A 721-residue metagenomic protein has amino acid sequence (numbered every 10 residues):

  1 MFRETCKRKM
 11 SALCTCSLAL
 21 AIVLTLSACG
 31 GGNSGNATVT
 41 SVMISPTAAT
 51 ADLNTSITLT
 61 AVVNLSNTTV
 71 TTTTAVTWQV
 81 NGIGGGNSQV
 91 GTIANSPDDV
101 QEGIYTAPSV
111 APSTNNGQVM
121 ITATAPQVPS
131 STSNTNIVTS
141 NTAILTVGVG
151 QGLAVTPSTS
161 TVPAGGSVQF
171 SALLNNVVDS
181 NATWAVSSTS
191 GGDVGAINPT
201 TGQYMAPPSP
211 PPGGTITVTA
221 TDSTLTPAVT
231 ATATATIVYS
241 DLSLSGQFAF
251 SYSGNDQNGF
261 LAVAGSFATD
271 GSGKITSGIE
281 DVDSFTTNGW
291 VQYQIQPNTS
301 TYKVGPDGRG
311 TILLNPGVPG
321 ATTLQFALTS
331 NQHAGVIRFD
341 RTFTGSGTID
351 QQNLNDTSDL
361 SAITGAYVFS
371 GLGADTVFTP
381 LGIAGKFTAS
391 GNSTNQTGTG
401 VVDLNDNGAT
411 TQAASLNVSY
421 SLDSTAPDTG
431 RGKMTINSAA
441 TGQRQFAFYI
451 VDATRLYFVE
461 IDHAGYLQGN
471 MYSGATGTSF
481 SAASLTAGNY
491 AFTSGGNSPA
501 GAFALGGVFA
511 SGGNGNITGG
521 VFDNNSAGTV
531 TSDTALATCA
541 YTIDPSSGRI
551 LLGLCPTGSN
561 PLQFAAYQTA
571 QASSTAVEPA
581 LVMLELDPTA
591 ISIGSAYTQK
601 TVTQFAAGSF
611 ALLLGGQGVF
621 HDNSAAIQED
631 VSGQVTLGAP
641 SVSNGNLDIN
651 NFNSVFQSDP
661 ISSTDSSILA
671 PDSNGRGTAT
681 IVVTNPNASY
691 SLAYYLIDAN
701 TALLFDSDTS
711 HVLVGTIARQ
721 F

Functional and structural regions predicted by a protein language model:
F2, I22-A48, V128-G152, T230-S243 (+1 more regions): Bacterial Sec-dependent N-terminal signal peptides
F2-S17: Bacterial N-terminal signal peptides that target proteins for export
A49-T55, S160-G166: Short, solvent-exposed loop/linker segments at the N-terminal edge of repeated beta-sheet extracellular domains
T55-T69, I121, G166-N176, V218: Beta-strand-rich structural segments
N64, V70-G86, N134-L145, N176-G191 (+2 more regions): Short, well-ordered beta-strand segments
Q79-I104, S187-M205: Low-complexity "stalk/linker" and mucin-like segments enriched in Ser/Thr/Pro/Ala/Gly
A123-A125, A220-D222: Conserved structural position at the C-terminal beta-strand of extracellular beta-sandwich adhesion modules
T236-F721: Mature soluble binding/inhibitory domains
